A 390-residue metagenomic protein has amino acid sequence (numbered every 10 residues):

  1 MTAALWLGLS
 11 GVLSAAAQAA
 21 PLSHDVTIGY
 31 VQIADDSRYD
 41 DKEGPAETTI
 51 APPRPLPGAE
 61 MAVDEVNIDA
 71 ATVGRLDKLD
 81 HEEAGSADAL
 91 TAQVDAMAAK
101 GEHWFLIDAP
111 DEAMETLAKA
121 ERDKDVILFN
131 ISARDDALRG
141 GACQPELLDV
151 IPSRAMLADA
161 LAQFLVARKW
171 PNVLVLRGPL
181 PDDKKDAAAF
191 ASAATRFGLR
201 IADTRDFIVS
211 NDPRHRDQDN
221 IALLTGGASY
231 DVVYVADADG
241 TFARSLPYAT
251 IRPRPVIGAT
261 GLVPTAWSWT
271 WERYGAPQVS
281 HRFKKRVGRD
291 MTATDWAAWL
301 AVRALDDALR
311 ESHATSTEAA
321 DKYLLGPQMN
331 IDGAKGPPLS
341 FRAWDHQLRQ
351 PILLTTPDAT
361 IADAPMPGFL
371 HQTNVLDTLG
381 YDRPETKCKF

Functional and structural regions predicted by a protein language model:
T2-S14: Bacterial N-terminal signal peptides
A17-F390: Extracytosolic ligand-binding ectodomains
